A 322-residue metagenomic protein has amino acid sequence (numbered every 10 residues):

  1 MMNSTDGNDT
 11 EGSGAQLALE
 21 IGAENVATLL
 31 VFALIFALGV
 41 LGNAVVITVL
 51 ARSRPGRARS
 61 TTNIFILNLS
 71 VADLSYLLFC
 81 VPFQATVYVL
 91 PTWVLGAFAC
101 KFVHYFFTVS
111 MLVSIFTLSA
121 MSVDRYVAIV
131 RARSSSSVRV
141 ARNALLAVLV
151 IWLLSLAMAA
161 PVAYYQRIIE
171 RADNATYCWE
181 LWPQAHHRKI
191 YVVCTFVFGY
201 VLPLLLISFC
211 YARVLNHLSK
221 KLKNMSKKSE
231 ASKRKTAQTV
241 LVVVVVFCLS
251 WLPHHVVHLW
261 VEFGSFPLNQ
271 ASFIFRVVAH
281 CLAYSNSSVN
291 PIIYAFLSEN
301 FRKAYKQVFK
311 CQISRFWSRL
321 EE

Functional and structural regions predicted by a protein language model:
M1-G42: Extracellular N-terminal segment of 7TM GPCRs
D6-I21, Y88-L112, R131, S136-A147 (+3 more regions): Loop architecture of class A 7-transmembrane GPCRs
I21-A33, R54-V123, V127-A141: Extracellular TM2-ECL1-early TM3 structural module of rhodopsin-like
L30, F65-I66, A144-L149, I190-C194 (+3 more regions): Hydrophobic alpha-helical transmembrane segments
L34-A37, N68-V71, P82, A99-F102 (+9 more regions): Hydrophobic residues within alpha-helical transmembrane segments of multi-pass solute transporters/permease subunits
L38-V49, T117-R131, V162-D173, C194-S226 (+2 more regions): Class A (rhodopsin-like) GPCR signature focused on the TM5-ICL3 interface and adjacent 7TM helical core
N43, D73, A85, F102 (+5 more regions): Generic structural signal for small/hydrophobic residues in well-ordered secondary structure, especially within
I47, A51-I64, V123-A147, A172-N174 (+4 more regions): Intracellular signaling interfaces of 7-transmembrane GPCRs
